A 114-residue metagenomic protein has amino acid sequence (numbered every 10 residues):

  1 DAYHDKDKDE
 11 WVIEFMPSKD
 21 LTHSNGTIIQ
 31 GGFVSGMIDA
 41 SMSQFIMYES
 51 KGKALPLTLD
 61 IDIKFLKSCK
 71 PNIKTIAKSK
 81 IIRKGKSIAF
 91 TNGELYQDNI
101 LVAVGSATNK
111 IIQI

Functional and structural regions predicted by a protein language model:
D1-I29: Catalytic strand-loop segment that frames the active site of acyl-thioester-processing enzymes
Y3-D5, L66, I82: Short beta-strand micro-motifs enriched in acidic
F15-P17, F65, I111: Hydrophobic residues in beta-strands and at strand termini
G26-Q44, T58: Compact, glycine-rich, soluble single-domain proteins
T27-I28, K53-L55, P71, G85-S87: A generic structural micro-feature
S43-I76: Hydrophobic beta-strand-centered segment that forms part of the acyl-chain substrate-binding groove
C69-P71, I76, K80-I114: HotDog/MaoC-like acyl-thioester-processing domains
